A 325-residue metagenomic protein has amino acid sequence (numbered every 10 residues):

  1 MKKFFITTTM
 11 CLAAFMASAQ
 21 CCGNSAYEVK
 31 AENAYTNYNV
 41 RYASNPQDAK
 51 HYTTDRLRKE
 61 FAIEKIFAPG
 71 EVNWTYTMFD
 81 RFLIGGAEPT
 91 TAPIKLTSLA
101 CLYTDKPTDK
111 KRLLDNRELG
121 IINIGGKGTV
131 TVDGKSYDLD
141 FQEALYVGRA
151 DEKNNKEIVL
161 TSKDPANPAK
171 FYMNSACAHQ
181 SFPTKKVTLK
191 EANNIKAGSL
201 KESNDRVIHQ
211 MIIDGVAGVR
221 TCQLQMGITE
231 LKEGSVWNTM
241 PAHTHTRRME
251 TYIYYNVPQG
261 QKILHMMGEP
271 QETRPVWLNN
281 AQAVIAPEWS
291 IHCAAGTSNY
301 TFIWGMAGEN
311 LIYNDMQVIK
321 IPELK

Functional and structural regions predicted by a protein language model:
M1-A26: Bacterial Sec-dependent N-terminal signal peptides
S25-T104, T108-K110, E118-L119, L324: Hydrophobic, proline/glycine-rich low-complexity stretches
K65-P107, R206-E250: A short glycine-rich, His/Asp/Glu-containing loop-to-beta-strand
L114-T129, E230-E233, H245-Q271, W277 (+1 more regions): Short, conserved beta-strand element in jelly-roll/cupin
L139-K163, W277-S298, G305-A307: Conserved metal-binding segment of the jelly-roll/cupin
R149-D151, S162, M173-A178, I212-G215 (+2 more regions): Short, structured patches in soluble enzyme cores that scaffold and shape functional sites
K163-R206, I303-K325: Double-stranded beta-helix
